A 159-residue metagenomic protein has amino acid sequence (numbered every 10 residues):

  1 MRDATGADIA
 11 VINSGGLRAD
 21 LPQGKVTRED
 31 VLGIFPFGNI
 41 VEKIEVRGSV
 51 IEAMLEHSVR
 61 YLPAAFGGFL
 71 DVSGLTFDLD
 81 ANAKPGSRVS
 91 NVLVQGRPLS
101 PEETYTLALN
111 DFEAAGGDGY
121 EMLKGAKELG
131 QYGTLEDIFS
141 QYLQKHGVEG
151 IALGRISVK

Functional and structural regions predicted by a protein language model:
D3-K159: Feature captures C-terminal
